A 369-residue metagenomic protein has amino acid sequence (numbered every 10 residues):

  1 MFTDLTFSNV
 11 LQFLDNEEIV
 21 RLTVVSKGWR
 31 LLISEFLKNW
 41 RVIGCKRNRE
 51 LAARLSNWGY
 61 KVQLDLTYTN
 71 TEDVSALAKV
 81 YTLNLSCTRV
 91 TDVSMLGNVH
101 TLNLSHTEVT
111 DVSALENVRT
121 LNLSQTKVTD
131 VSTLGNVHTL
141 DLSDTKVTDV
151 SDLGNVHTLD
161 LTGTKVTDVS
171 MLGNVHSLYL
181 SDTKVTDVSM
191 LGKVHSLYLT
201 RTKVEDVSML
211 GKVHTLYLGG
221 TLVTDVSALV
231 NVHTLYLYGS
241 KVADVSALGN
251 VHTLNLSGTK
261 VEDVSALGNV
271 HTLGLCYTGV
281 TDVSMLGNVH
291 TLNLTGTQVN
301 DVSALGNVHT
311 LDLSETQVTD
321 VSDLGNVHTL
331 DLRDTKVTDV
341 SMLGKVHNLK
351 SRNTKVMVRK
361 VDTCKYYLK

Functional and structural regions predicted by a protein language model:
M1-G28: N-terminal Skp1-binding subsegment of the F-box domain
I19-V20, V24, R30, S34-R54: Hydrophobic regular-secondary-structure patch
L32, R49-S56, T71-A76, T91-M95 (+14 more regions): Short, T/G/N/S-enriched strand-turn elements that build extracellular solenoid repeat scaffolds
V42-R47, V62-T71, T82-V90, L102-V109 (+13 more regions): Concave beta-strand-loop units of leucine-rich repeat
K61, V80, V99, V118 (+12 more regions): Conserved hydrophobic position(s) of the canonical leucine-rich repeat
L368: Positively charged, aromatic-enriched patches within helix-turn-helix-type DNA-binding elements, predominantly
